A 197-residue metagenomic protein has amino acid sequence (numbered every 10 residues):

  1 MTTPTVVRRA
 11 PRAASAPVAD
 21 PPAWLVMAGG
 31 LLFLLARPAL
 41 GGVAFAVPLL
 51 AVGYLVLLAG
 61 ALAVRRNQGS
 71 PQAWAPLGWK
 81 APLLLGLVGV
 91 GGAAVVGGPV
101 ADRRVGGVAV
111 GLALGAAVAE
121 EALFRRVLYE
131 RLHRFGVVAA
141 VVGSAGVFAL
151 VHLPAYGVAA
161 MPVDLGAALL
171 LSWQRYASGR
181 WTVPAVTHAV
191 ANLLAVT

Functional and structural regions predicted by a protein language model:
M1-L84, V90, L193-T197: N-terminal, membrane-interfacial amphipathic/helix-forming hydrophobic leader that caps and precedes the first
R8-P17, G41-V43, G69-P76, G97-G106 (+2 more regions): Short juxtamembrane and helix-loop transition motifs at transmembrane-helix boundaries in membrane proteins
F33-A51, A94-V108, L153-A160: Membrane interfacial helix motifs at helix-loop boundaries and amphipathic/re-entrant anchors
G92, D102-T197: Transmembrane helix-loop-helix hairpins at the membrane interface of multi-pass integral membrane proteins
